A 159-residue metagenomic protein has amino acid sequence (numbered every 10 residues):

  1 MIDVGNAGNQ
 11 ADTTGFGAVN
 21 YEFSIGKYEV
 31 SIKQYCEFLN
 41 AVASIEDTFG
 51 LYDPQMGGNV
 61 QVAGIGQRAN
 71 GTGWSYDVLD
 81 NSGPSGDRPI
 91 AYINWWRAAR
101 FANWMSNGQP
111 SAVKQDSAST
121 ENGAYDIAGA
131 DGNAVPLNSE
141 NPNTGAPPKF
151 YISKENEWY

Functional and structural regions predicted by a protein language model:
M1-G8: Mature N-terminal segment immediately following signal peptide/propeptide cleavage in secreted/periplasmic
T13-T14: Flexible acidic/glycine-rich loop/turn elements at helix↔coil and beta-strand↔loop transitions within catalytic cores
G17-A18, S24-Y159: Active-site microenvironments of metalloenzymes and redox enzymes
